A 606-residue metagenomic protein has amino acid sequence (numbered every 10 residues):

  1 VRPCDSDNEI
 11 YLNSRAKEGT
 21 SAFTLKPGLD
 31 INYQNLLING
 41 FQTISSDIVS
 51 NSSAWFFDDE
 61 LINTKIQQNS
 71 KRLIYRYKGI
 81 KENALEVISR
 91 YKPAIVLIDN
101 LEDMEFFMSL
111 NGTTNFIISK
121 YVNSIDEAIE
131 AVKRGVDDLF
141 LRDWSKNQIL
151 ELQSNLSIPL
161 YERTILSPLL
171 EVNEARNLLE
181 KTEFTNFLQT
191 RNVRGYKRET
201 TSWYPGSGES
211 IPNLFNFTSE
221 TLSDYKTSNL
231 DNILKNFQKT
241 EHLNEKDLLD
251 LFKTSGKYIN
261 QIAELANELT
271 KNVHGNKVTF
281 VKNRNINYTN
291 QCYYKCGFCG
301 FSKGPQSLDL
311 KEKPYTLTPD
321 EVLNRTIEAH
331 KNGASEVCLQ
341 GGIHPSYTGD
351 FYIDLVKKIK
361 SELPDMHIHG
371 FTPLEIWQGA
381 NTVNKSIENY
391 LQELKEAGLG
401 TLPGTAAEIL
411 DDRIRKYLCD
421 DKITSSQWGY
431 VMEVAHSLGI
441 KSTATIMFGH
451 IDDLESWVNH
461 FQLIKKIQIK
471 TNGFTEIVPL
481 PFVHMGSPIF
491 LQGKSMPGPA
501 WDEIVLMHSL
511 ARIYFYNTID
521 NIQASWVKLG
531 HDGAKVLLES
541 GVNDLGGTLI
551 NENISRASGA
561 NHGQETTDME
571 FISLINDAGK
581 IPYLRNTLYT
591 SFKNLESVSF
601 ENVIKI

Functional and structural regions predicted by a protein language model:
V1-C4, Q261-Q306, P314-C338: N-terminal pre-triad scaffold of radical SAM enzymes
V1-N39, I48-S50, F56-F57, L61 (+7 more regions): Auxiliary Fe-S-binding modules of radical SAM enzymes
R2-D7, A22-L29, R72-E82, I117-N123 (+5 more regions): Active-site mouth loops of central-metabolism enzymes
V49, K331-M432, H436-A444, H450 (+1 more regions): Conserved SAM/AdoMet-binding glycine-rich loop
A54, A94-I95, Q306-T316, P345-D350 (+4 more regions): Glycine-rich tight-turn/loop motif centered on a GG-T
Y121-S124, D143-K146, T348-G349, I376-S386 (+3 more regions): Active-site glycine- and acidic-residue-rich loops that bind and position anionic ligands or nucleotide-like cofactors
A131, T240, A266, C296 (+6 more regions): Conserved, mostly hydrophobic/aromatic
S386-G398, V458-K470, K535: Short amphipathic alpha-helices and their capping/turn segments at secondary-structure boundaries
